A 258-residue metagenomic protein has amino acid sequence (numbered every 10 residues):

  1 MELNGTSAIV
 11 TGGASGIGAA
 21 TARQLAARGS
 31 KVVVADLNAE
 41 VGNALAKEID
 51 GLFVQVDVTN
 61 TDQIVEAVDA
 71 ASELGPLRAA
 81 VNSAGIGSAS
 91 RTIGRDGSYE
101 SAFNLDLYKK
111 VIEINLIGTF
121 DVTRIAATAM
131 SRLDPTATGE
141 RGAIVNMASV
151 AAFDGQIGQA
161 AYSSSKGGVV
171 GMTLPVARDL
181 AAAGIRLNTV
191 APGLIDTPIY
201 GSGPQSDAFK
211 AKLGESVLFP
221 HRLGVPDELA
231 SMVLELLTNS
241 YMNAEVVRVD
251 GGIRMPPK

Functional and structural regions predicted by a protein language model:
E2-V33, V176: Canonical Rossmann dinucleotide-binding motif of NAD(H)/NADP(H)-dependent dehydrogenases/reductases, specifically
I86, E100-D121, V145, V169: Catalytic Tyr-X3-Lys loop
G87-K109, T128, R132-E140, G158-A161 (+1 more regions): Conserved mid-core segment of classical short-chain dehydrogenase/reductases
D106, V111-I112, D207-E228: Catalytic Tyr-x(3-8)-Lys segment
T123, S165, T173: Active-site helix of classical SDR
T128, A177-D179: Alpha-helical segment proximal to the catalytic Tyr-Lys
S149: Residue(s) in the substrate-gating loop at a strand-loop-helix junction that position the organic substrate next
V225-V249, R254: C-terminal substrate-recognition "lid" of short-chain dehydrogenase/reductases
